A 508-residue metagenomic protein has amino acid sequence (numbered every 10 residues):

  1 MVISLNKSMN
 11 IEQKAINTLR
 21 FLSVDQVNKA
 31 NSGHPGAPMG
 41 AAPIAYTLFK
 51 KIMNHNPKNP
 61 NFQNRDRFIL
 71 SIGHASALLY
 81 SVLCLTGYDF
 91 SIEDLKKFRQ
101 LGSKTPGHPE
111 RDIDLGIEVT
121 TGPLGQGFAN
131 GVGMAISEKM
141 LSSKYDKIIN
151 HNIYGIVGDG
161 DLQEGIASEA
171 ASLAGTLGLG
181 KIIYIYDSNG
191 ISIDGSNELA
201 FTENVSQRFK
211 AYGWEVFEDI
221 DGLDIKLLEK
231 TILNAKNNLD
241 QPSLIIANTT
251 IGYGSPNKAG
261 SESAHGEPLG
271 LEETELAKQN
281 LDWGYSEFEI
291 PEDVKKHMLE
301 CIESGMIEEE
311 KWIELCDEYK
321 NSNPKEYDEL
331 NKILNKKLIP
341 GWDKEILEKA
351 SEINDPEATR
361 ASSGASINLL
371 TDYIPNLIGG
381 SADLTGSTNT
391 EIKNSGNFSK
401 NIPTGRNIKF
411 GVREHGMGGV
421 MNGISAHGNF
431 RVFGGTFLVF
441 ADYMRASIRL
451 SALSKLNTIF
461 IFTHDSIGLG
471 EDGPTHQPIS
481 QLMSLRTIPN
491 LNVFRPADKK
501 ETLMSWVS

Functional and structural regions predicted by a protein language model:
M1-V2, E287: Short intrinsically disordered, low-complexity coil segments enriched in acidic
V2-I153, K296-W506: Thiamine diphosphate
P57-K58, R65, I113, I117-E300 (+2 more regions): Glycine-rich ThDP/TPP pyrophosphate-binding loop and its adjacent helix/strand module within ThDP-dependent enzymes
